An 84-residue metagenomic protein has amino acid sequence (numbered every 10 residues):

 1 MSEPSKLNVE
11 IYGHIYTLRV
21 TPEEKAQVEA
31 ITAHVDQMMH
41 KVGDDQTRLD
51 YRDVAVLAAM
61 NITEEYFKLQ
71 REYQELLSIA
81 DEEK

Functional and structural regions predicted by a protein language model:
M1-S2, K6-N8, E82-K84: N-terminal intrinsically disordered, cationic/polar leader segments that include organellar targeting peptides
L7, L18, L49, L57 (+2 more regions): Generic detector of leucine side chains in alpha-helical contexts
H14-N61: Amphipathic, hydrophobic secondary-structure cores in small proteins
M60-K84: C-terminal structural segments of small proteins and small subunits
